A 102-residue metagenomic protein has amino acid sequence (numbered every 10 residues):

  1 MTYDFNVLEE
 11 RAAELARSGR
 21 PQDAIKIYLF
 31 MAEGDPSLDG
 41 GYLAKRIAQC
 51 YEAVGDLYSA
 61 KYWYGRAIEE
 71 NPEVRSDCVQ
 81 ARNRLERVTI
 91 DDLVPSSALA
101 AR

Functional and structural regions predicted by a protein language model:
M1-E9, L38-L43, C78: Generic helix N-cap/helix-start motif at coil->alpha-helix transitions
P36-G41, E70-R82, V94-P95: Boundary/linker segments of alpha-helical solenoid repeat arrays
